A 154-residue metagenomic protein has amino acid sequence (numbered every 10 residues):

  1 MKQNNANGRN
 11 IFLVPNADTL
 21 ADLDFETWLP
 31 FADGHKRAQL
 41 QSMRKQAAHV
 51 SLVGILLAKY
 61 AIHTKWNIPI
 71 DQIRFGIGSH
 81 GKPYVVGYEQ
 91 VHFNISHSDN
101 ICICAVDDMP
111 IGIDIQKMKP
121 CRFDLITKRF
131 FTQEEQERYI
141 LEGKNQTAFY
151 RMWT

Functional and structural regions predicted by a protein language model:
M1-T154: Core catalytic alpha/beta fold that binds nucleotide/phospho-ligands
